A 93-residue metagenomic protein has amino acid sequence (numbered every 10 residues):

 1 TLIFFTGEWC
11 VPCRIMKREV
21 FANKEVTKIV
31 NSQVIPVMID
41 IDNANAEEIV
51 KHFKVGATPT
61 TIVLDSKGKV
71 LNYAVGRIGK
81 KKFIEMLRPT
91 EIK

Functional and structural regions predicted by a protein language model:
T1-C10: Short active-site neighborhood of thiol/selenol oxidoreductases, capturing the structured segment around
F5, E19-N45: Thiol-based oxidoreductase modules, predominantly thioredoxin-like and allied folds used for disulfide exchange
C10, F21, A44, K69 (+1 more regions): Surface-exposed, flexible loop/turn segments at secondary-structure boundaries
R14-R18: Detector for the c-type heme attachment site
N31, V55-G56: A generic fold-level signal
V37-F53, I62-V70: Short, internal strand/loop/helix patches that form the active-site neighborhood or redox-interaction surface
G56-K93: Non-catalytic, surface beta->alpha helical segment in thiol-disulfide oxidoreductase systems
